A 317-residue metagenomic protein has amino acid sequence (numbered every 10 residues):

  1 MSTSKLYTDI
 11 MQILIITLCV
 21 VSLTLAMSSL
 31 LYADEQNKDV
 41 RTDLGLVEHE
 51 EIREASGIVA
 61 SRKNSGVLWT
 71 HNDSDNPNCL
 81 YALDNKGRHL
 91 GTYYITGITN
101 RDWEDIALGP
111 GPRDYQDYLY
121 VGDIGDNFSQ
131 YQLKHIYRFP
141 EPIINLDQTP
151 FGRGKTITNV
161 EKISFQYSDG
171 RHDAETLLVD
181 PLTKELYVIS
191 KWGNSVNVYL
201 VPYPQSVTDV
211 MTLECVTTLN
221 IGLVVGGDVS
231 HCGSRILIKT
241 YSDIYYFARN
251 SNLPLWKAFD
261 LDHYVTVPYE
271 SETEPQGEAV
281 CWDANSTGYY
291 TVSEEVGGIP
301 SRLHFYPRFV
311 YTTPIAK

Functional and structural regions predicted by a protein language model:
M1-M11: N-terminal secretory signal peptides that target proteins for export/translocation
T3-K5, L23, S29-L30, T313-P314: Compositionally biased regions
D9-T17, A316: Residues marking helix boundaries in flexible regions
L14-A26: Bacterial N-terminal signal peptides
L31-A316: Sequence/structural signature of beta-propeller domains
